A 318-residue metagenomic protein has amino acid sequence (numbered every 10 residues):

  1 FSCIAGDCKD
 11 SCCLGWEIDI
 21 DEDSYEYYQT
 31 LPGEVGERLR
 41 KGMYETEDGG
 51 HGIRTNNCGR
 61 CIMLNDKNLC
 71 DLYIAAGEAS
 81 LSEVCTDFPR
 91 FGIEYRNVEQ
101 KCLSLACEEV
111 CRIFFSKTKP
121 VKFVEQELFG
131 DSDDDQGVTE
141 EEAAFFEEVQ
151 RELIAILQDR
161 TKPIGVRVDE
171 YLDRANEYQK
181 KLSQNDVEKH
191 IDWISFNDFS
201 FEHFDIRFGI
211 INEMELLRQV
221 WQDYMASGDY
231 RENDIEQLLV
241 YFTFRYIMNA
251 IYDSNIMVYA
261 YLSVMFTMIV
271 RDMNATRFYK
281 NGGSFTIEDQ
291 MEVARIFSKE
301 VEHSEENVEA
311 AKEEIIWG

Functional and structural regions predicted by a protein language model:
F1-C8, G42-S82, E99: Immediate flanking context of iron-sulfur cluster ligation sites
F1-D7, P120-E125, L238-T243: Short, compositionally biased low-complexity segments
A5, K9, F146, Q150 (+1 more regions): Short runs of predominantly hydrophobic/aromatic residues within well-ordered alpha helices that form helix-helix
G6, S11, G15-W16, L64 (+3 more regions): General secretory precursor processing signal
D10-E45: A structured, charge-rich N-terminal accessory region that forms the first stable segment of a protein and links
N68, A75-D169: Internal, well-ordered alpha/beta segment that forms a basic, Gly-enriched binding/recognition surface
T161-G318: Hydrophobic, aromatic-lined core segments that form the binding pocket/scaffold for planar heteroaromatic ligands
